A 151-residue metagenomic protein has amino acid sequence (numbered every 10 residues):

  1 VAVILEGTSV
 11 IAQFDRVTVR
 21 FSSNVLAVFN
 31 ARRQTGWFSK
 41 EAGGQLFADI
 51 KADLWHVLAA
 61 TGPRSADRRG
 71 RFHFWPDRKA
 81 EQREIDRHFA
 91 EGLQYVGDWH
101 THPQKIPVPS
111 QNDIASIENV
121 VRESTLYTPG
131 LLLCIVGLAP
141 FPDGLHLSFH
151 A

Functional and structural regions predicted by a protein language model:
V1-Y95, Q104-A151: Conserved beta-strand-loop surface patch within small alpha/beta domains used for substrate/adaptor or ligand engagement
H100-H102: Histidine-centered divalent metal-coordination motifs
